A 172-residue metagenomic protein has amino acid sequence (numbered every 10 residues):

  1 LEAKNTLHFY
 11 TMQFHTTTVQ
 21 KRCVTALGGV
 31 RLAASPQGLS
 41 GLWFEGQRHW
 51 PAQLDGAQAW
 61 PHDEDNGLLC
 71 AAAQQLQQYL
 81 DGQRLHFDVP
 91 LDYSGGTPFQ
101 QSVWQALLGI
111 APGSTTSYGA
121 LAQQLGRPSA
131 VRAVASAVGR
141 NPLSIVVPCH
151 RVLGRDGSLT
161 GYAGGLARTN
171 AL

Functional and structural regions predicted by a protein language model:
K4-T6, Y10-P128: Basic nucleic-acid-binding alpha-helical/helix-turn surface characteristic of O6-alkylguanine DNA
S94-V147, V152-A171: Active-site-adjacent structural elements in enzyme catalytic cores
